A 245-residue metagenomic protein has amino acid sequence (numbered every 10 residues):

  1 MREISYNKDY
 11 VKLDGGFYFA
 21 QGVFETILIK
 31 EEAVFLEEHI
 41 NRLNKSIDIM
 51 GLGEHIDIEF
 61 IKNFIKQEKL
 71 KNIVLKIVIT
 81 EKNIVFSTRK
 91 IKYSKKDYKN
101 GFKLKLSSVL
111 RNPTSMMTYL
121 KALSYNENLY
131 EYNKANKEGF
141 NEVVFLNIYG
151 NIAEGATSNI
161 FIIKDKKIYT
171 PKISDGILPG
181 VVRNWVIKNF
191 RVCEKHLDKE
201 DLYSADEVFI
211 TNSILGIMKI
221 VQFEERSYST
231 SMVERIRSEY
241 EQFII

Functional and structural regions predicted by a protein language model:
M1-Q67, T80-I245: Helix-start/capping segments and mature chain N-termini
L70-K76: Short secondary-structure capping/junction motifs at helix and strand boundaries
